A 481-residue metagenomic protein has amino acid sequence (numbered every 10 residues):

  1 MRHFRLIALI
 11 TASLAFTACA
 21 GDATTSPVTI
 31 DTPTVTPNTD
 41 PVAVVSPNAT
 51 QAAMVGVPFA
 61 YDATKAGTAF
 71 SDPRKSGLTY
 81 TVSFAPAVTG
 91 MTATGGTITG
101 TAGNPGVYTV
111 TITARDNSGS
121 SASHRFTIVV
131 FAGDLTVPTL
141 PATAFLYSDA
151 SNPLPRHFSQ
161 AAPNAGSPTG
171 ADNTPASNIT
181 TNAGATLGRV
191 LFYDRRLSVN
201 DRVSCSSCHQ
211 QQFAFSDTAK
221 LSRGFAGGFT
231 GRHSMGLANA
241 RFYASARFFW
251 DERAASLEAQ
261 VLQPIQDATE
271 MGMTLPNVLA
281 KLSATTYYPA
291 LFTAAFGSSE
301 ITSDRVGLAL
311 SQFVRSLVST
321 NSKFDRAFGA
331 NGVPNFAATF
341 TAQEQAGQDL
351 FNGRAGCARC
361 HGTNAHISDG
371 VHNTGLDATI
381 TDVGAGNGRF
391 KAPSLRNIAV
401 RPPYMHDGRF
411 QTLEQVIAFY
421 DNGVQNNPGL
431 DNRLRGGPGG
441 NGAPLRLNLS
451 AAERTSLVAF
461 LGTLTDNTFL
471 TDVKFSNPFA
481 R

Functional and structural regions predicted by a protein language model:
A15-A18: C-terminal motif of bacterial Sec signal peptides marking the signal peptidase cleavage site
A20-T36, F131-R481: Periplasmic c-type cytochrome electron-transfer domains
P33, S120-F131: C-terminal edge beta-strand
N38-T79: Extracellular ectodomain surface segments
A43-V44, K75-T97: Low-complexity "stalk/linker" and mucin-like segments enriched in Ser/Thr/Pro/Ala/Gly
T97-V107: Extracellular/luminal low-complexity segments enriched in Ser/Thr/Pro
